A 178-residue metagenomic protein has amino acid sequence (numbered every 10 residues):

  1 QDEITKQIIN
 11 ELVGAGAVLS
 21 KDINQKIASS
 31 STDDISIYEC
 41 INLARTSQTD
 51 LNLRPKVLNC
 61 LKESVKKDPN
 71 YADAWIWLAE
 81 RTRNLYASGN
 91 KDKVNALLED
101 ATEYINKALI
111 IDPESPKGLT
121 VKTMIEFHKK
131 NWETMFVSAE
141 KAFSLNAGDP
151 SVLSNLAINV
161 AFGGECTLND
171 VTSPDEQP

Functional and structural regions predicted by a protein language model:
Q1-K56: Catalytic-center loop of serine/cysteine hydrolases
L51-N59, A87-K107, H128-K141, G163-P178: Structural signature of tandem alpha-helical TPR/SEL1-like repeats, specifically the intra-repeat loop/turn
K62-K91: Short, charge-rich amphipathic alpha-helical segments embedded in non-transmembrane helical bundles/solenoids
I76-W77, T120-V121, S151-N155: Alpha-solenoid helical repeat scaffolds
